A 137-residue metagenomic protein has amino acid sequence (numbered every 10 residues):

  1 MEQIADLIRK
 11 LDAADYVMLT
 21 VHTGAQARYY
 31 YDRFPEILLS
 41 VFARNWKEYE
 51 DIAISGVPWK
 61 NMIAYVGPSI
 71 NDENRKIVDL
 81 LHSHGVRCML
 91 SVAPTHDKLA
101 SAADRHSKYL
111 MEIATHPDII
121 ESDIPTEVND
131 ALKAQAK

Functional and structural regions predicted by a protein language model:
M1, L7-A13, T20, V78-H82 (+1 more regions): Secondary-structure boundary/capping motif
M1-K10, Q26-V41, W46-V57, A100-A103: Distinct, well-ordered alpha-helical segments
K10-A14, R33, S83-H84, T115: Alpha-helix C-cap/termination motif
L11, F34, L132-A136: Active-site catalytic pocket residues across diverse enzymes, especially alpha/beta-hydrolases
D12-L19, I37-L39, H116-I119: Short active-site oxyanion
L19-H22, I70: Alpha-helix N-cap/loop-to-helix boundary motif
A25-Q26, E127: Alpha-helix capping/helix-boundary segments
F42-K137: C-terminal active-site rim and adjoining tail of enzyme catalytic domains
